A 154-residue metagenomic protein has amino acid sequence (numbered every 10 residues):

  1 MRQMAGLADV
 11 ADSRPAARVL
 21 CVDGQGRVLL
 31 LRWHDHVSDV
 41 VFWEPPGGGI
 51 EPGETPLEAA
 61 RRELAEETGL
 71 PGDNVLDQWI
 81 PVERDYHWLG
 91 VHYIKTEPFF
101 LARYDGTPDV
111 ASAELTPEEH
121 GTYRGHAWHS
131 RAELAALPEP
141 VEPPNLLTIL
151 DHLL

Functional and structural regions predicted by a protein language model:
M1-V22: Acidic, metal-coordinating catalytic segment for phosphate/diphosphate chemistry, firing primarily on the Nudix
R14, P45, Y93-E97: Short connector loops at helix/strand junctions that flank enzyme active sites, especially segments positioning acidic
V37-F42: A conserved beta-turn-beta hairpin within the catalytic core of GNAT-like acetyltransferases that forms part
I50-N74, V82-E139: Unchanged
A136-L154: Charged phosphate-binding loop/patch that engages nucleotide di/tri-phosphates or the phosphate backbone of nucleic
